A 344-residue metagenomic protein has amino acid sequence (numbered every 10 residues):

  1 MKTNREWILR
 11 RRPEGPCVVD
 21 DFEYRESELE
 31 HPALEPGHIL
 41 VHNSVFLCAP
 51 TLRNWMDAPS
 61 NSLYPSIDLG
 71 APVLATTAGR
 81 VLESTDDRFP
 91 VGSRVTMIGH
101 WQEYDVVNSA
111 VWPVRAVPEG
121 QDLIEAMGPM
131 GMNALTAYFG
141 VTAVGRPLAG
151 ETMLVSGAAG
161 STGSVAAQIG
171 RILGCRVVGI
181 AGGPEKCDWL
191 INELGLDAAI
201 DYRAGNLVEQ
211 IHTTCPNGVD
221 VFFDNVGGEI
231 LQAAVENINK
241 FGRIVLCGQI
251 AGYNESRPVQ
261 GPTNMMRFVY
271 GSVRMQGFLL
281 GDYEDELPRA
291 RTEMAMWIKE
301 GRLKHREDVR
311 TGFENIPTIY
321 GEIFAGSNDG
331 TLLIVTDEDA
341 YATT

Functional and structural regions predicted by a protein language model:
K2-N4, R302-V309, P317-T344: C-terminal capping/lid region of NAD(P)-dependent oxidoreductase domains
E30-C48, M56-W101: Glycine-rich beta-strand-centered segment in the early N-terminal region that forms part of a ligand/cofactor-binding
V73-R80, R88-G157, R302: NAD(P)H dinucleotide-binding glycine-rich loop of Rossmann-like/cofactor-binding domains, especially the beta1-alpha1
T96, L154, I200, F222-F223: N-terminal Rossmann-like NAD(P) cofactor-binding module of classical short-chain dehydrogenase/reductase
Q102-E103, G182-L190, L207, V259-M265: Short, glycine/polar-rich helix-capping loops at beta-to-alpha or helix-loop-helix junctions that flank or form
M127-G205: Mid-domain Rossmann-like dinucleotide-binding core that forms the NAD(H)/NADP(H) cofactor-binding site
N206-P216: Short amphipathic alpha-helix with an adjacent loop that forms part of the alpha/beta core around
E229-L303, D337-T344: Glycine-rich phosphate-binding loop and adjacent beta-alpha segment of Rossmann(oid) nucleotide-cofactor-binding
